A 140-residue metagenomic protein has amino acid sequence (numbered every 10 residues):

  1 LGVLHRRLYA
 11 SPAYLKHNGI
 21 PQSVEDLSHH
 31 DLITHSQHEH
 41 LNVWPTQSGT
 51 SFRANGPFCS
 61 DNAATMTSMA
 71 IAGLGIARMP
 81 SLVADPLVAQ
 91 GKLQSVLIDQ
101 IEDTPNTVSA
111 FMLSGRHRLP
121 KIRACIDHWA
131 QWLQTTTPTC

Functional and structural regions predicted by a protein language model:
L1-V108, T135-C140: C-terminal regulatory
P80, H117-Q131: Short amphipathic alpha-helical coupling segments at ligand-binding clamshell hinges and other catalytic/signaling
T107-H117: A bilobed periplasmic-binding-protein/Venus flytrap-type ligand-binding module shared by bacterial periplasmic
S114, L133-T136: A general structural signal marking secondary-structure boundaries and capping sites
